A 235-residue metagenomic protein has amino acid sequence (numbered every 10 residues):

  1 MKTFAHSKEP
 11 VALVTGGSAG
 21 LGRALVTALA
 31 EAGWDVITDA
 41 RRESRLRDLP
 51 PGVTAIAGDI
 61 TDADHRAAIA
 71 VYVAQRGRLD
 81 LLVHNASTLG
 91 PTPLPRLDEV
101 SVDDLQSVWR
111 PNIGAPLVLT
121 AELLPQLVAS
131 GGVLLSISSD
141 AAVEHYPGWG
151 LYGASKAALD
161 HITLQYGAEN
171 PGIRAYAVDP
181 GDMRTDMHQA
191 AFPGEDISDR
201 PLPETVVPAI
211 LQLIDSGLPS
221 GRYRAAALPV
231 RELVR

Functional and structural regions predicted by a protein language model:
E9-P10, R78-D80, L127-S138, P171-R174 (+1 more regions): Active-site loop of short-chain dehydrogenase/reductase
S18-A19: Conserved glycine-rich cofactor-binding loop
A32-D48: Conserved glycine-rich Rossmann-like NAD(P)H-binding loop of the short-chain dehydrogenase/reductase
P50-D64: Rossmann-fold cofactor-recognition segment
T88-L89, R96-V102, G131-A158, T163-P171 (+1 more regions): Catalytic loop of short-chain dehydrogenase/reductase
T120-A121, L164: A short, exposed helix-loop element centered on a Lys and neighboring polar residues
I173, A177-P180, T185, P193-R235: C-terminal helical subdomain
